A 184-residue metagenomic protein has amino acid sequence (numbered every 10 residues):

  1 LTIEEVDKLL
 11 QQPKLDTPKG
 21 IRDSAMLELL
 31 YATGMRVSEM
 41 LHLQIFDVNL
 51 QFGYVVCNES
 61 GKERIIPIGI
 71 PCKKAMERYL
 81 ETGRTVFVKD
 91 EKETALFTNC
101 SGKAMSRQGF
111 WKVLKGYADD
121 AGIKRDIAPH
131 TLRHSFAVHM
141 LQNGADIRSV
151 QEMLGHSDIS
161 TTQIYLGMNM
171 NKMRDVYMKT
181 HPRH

Functional and structural regions predicted by a protein language model:
L1-H184: Conserved catalytic core of the tyrosine transesterase superfamily
